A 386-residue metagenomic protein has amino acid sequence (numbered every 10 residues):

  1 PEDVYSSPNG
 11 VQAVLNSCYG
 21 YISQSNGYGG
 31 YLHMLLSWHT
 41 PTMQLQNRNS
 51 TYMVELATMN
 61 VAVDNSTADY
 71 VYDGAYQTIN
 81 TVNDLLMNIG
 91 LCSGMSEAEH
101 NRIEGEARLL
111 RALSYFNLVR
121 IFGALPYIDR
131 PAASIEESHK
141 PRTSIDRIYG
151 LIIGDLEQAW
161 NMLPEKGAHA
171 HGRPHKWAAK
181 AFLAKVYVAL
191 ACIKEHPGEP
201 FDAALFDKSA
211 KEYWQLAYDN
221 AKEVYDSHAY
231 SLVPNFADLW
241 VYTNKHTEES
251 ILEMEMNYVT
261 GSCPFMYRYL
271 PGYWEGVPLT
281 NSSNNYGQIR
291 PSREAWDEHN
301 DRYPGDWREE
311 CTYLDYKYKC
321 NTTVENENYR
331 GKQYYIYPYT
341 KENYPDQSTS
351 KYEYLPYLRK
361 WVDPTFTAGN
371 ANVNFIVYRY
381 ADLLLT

Functional and structural regions predicted by a protein language model:
P1-Y52, L86, L125, Y149 (+2 more regions): An aromatic- and glycine-enriched ligand-binding surface/loop that stacks and positions planar moieties
S7-P8, Q12-N26, N47-F122, E136-G150 (+3 more regions): Conserved, well-structured interaction surfaces
F122-I128: Short, flexible active-site-proximal loops enriched in glycine and acidic residues
D129-A132, H139-R142, K194-Q215, N374-T386: Acidic, serine/threonine/proline-rich low-complexity intrinsically disordered regions
P131-S134, M256-Y258, Y313, D382: Short, flexible loop/turn elements at secondary-structure junctions
W307-T386: C-terminal substrate/ligand-recognition segments
